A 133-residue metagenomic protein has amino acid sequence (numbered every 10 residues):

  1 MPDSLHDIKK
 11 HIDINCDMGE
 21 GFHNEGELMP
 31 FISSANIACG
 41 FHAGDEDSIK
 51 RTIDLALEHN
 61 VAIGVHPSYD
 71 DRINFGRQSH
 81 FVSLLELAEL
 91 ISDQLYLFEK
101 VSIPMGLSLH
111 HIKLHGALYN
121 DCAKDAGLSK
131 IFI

Functional and structural regions predicted by a protein language model:
I12-C16, A35-I37, I63-P67, H110-L114: Hydrophobic faces of well-ordered beta-strands that scaffold small-molecule active sites in alpha/beta enzyme cores
M18, L55-L57, V61-F75, H80: Glycine-rich nucleotide/cofactor/substrate-binding loop typically near the N-terminus or early in the first domain
M18-E20, F41, Y69-D71, K113-L118: Active-site-proximal loop/turn and secondary-structure-junction residues that shape catalytic pockets, frequently
G19-L28, I91, L97-E99: Short, acidic/polar
G21-I49: A short alpha/beta connector and helix-capping loop motif
G26-I32, R51-G64, I103-G106: Acidic (Asp/Glu)-rich catalytic clusters
I73-H111, D121: Glycine/small-residue-rich loop that forms an oxyanion/phosphate-binding "nest" at active or ligand-binding sites
D125-I131: Charged helix-capping and loop-helix junction motifs
